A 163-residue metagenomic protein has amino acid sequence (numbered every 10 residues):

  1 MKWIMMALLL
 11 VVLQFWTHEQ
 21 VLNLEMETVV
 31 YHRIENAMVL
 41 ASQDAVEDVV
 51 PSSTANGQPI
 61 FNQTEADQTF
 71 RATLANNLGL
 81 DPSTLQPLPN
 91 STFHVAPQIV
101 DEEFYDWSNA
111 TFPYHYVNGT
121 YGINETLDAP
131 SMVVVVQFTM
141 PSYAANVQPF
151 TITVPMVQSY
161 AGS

Functional and structural regions predicted by a protein language model:
M1-Q68: Alpha-helical assembly-interface signal, strongest on the long, hydrophobic N-terminal helix that forms
L13, V46, Q86, A144-F150: Generic alpha-helix signal with a bias toward terminal, lower-confidence helices and secondary-structure junctions
L40-D128: Short amphipathic secondary-structure patches
Y105-W107, T111-S163: Low-complexity, S/T/G/P-rich flexible repeat/linker segments used as non-globular hinges and stalks within
